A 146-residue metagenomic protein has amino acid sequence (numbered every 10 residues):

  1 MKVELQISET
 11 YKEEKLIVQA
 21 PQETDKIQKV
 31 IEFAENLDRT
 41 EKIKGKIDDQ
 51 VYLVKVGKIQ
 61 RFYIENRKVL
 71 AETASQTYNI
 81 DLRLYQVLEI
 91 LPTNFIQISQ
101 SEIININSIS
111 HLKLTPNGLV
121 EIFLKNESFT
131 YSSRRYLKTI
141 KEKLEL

Functional and structural regions predicted by a protein language model:
M1-Q28: N-terminal regulatory/sensing modules of transcriptional regulators
K2-E4, K15-I17, K44, E121 (+1 more regions): Generic structural signal for residues positioned in beta-strands
A20-P21, Q100, R134: Conserved residues at beta->alpha junctions
K26-V30, R83, S133, I140-K143: Hydrophobic side chains in well-ordered alpha-helices
Q28-F129: Conserved binding/recognition cores within well-folded domains
V120-L146: Hydrophobic secondary-structure block in the mid-to-C-terminal portion of proteins
